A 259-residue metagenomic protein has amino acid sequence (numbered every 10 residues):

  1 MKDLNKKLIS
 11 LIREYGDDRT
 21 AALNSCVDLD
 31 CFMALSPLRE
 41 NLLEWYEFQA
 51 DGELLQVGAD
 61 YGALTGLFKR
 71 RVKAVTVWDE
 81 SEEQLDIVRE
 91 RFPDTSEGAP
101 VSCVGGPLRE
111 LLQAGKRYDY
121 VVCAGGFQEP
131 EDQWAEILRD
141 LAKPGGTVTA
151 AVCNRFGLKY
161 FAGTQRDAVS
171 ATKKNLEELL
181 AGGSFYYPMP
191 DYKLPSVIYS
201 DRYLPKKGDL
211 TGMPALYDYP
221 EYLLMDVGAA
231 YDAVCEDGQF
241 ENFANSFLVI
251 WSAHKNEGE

Functional and structural regions predicted by a protein language model:
F32-G52: Conserved alpha-helix/loop element of class I SAM-dependent methyltransferases that forms part of the SAM/SAH-binding
Y61-V72: Conserved SAM-binding loop of SAM-dependent methyltransferases across substrates and taxa, primarily the Class I
V88-R89: Conserved SAM-binding loop
E129-I137: A short, conserved alpha-helix within the catalytic core of class I
G145-C153: Conserved beta-strand signature within the Rossmann-like core of class I S-adenosyl-L-methionine
V152-S170: Short, glycine-/aromatic-enriched active-site segment of Class I SAM-dependent methyltransferases
A168-Y187: Short alpha-helix
P188-E259: Rossmann-like AdoMet/SAM-dependent catalytic core
